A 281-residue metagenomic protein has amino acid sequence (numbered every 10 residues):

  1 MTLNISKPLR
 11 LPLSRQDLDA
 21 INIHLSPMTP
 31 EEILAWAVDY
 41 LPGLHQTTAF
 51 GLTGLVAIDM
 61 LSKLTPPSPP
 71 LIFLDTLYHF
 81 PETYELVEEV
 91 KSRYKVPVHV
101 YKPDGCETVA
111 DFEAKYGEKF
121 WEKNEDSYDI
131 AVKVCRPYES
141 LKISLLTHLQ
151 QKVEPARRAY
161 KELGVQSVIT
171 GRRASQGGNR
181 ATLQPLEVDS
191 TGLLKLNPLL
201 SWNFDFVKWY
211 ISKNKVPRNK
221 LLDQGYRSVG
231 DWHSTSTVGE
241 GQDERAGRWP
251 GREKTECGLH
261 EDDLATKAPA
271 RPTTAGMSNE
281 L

Functional and structural regions predicted by a protein language model:
T2-L281: Nucleotide-activated chemistry modules centered on ATP-dependent adenylation/adenylyltransferase
